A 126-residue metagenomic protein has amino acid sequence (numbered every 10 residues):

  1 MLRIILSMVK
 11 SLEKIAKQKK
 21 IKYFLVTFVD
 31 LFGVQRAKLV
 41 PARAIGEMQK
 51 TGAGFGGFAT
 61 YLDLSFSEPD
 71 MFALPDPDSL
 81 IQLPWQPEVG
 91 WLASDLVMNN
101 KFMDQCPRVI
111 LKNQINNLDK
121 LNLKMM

Functional and structural regions predicted by a protein language model:
L2-M126: ATP/Mg2+-dependent ligation/transfer catalytic cores
